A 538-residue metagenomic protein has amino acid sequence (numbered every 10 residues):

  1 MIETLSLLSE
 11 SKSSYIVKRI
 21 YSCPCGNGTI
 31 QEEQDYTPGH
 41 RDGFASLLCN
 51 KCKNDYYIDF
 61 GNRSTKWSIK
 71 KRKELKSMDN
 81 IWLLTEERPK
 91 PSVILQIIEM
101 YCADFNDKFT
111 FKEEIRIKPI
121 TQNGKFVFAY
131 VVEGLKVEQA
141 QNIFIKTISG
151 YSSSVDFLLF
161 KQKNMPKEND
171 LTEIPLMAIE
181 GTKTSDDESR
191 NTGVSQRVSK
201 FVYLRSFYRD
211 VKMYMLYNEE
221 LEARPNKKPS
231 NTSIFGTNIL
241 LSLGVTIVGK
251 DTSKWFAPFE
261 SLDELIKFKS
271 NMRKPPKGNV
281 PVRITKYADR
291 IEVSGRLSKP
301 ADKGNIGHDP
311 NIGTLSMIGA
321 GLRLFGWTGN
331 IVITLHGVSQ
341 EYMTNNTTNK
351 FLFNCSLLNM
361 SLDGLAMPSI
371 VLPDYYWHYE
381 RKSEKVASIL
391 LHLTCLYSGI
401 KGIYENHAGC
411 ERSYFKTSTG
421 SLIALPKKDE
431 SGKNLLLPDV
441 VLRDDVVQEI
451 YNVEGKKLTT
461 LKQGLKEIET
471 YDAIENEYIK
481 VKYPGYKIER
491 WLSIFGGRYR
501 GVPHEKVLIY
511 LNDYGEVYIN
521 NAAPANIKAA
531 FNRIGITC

Functional and structural regions predicted by a protein language model:
T29-E33, I58-D59: Short, non-ligating residues that shape and space the ligands of small metal-coordination modules and catalytic
D35-S46, E188: Short linker/helix segments within small regulatory modules
N50-I69: Short metal-binding segments enriched for Cys and/or His
F111-E173, G402-Q448: Active-site metal-binding core of divalent-cation-utilizing nuclease and nuclease-like domains
F157-L159, T172-T184, F201, V440-T459 (+1 more regions): Conserved catalytic cores of phosphodiester-cleaving nucleases, focusing on short active-site segments
S185-R197, R224-P225, G432, Y451 (+2 more regions): Active-site-adjacent loop/helix micro-motif of nuclease/hydrolase catalytic cores
R205-G236, A473-N512: Nucleic-acid nuclease catalytic cores
I234-V446, T459, L465, I479-P484 (+1 more regions): Non-catalytic C-terminal interaction segments of nucleic acid-processing enzymes
